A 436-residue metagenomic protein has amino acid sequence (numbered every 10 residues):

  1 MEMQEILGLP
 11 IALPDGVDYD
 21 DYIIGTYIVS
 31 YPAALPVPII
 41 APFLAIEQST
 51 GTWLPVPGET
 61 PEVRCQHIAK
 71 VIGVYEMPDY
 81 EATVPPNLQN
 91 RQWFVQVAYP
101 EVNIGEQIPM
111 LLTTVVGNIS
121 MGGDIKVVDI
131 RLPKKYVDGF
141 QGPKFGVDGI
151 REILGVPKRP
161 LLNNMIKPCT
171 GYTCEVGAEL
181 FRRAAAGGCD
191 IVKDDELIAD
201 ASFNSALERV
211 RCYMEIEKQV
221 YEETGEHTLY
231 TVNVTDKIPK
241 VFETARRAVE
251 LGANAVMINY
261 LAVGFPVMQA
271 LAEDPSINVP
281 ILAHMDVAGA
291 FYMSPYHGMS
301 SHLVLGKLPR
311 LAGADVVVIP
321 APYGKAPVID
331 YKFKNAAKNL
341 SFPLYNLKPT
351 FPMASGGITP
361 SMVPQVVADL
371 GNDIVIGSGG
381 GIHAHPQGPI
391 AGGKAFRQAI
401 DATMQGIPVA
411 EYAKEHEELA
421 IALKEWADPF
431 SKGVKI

Functional and structural regions predicted by a protein language model:
M1-A185: N-terminal capping/small domains of soluble enzymes
Y27-L35, P160-A178, T228-K240, V287-S301 (+1 more regions): Active-site mouth loops of central-metabolism enzymes
Q48-S49, V63-K70, N204-V232, V267-A288 (+2 more regions): Alpha-helix-loop-beta-strand connector modules within alpha/beta enzyme cores
V56-P57, I191-E196, D200, V220-T228 (+2 more regions): Flexible, glycine/charged-enriched surface loops at secondary-structure junctions
R151-G155, A185-A186, L207, R211-T224 (+4 more regions): Acidic (Asp/Glu)-rich catalytic clusters
C189-R211, A321-V328: Glycine-rich, proline-tolerant flexible connector loops at the mouths of alpha/beta enzymes
E243-R246, L251-G379, G388-A391, A395: Catalytic alpha/beta core domains of metabolic enzymes, predominantly
P295, P389-I436: Extended, intrinsically disordered, low-complexity segments
